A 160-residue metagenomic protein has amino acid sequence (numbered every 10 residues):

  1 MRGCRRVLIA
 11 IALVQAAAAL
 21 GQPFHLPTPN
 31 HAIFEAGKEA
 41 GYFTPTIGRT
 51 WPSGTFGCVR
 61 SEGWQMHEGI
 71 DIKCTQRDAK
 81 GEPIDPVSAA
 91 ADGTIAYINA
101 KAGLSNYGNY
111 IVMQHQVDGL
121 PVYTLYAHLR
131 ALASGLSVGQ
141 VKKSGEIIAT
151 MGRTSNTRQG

Functional and structural regions predicted by a protein language model:
M1-L8: Bacterial N-terminal signal peptides that target proteins for export
V14-A17: N-terminal signal peptide c-region/cleavage motif recognized by signal peptidases
A19-N109, D118, S144, T157: Surface-exposed, glycine-biased beta-strand/turn segments
D71, S88-A89, V112-Q114, T124-H128 (+1 more regions): Structural recognition of the beta-strand scaffold that forms the well-ordered cores of secreted hydrolase catalytic
K80-I84, S88, L120-G145: Short histidine-centered loop motifs in beta-beta connectors
T94-N99, A127-R130, G152: Conserved positions in beta-strands of structured domains
A100, Q114-H115, V138, G152-S155: Catalytic micro-motifs at enzyme active sites that drive phosphoryl/nucleotidyl and oxygen chemistry
I147, R153-Q159: Short glycine/proline-centered loop/turn elements that form peptide/ligand docking sites
